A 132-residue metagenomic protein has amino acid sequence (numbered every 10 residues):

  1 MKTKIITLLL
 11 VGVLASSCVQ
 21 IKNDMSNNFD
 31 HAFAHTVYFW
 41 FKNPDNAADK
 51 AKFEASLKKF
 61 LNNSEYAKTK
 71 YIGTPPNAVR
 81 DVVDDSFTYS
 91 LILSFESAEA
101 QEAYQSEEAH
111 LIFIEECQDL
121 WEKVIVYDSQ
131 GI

Functional and structural regions predicted by a protein language model:
I5-V13: Sec-dependent N-terminal signal peptides
L14-S16, A109: Hydrophobic alpha-helical membrane context
C18-K68, I72-T88, E96-E102, Q130-I132: Short S/T/G/P-rich N-terminal loop/turn motif that feeds into the first structured element of a domain
Y89-I132: Surface-exposed, polar helix/loop patches in the mature regions of secreted/periplasmic/lumenal proteins that form
